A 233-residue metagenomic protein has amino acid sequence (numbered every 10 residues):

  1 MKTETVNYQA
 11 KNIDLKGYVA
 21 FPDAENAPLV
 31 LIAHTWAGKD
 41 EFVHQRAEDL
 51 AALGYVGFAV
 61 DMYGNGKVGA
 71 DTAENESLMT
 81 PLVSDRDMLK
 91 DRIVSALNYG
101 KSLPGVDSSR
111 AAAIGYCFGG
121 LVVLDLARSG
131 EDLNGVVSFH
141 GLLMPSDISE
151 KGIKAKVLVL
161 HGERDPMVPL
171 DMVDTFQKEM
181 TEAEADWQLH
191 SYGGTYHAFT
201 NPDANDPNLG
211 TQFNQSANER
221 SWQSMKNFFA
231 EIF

Functional and structural regions predicted by a protein language model:
M1-F233: N-terminal cap/leader regions of alpha/beta-hydrolase-fold enzymes, predominantly small-molecule hydrolases
